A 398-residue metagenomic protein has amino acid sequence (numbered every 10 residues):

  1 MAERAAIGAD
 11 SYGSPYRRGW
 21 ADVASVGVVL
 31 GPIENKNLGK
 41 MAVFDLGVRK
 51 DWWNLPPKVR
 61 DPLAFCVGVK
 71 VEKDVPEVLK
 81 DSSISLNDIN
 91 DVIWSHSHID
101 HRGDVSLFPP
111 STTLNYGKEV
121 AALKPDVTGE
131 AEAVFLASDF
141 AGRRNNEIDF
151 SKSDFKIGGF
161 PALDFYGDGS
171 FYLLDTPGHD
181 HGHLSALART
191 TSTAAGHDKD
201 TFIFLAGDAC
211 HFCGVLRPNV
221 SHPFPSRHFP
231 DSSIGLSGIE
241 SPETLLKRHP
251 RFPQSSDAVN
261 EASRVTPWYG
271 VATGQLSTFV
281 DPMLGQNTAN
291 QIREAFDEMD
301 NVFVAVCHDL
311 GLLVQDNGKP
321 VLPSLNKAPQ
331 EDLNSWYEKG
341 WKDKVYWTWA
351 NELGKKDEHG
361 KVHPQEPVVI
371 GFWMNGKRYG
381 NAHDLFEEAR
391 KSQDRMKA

Functional and structural regions predicted by a protein language model:
M1, M41, D91, T113-L114 (+2 more regions): Beta-sheet entry/capping signal
M1-F65, Q291, K355-G371, G376-A398: Zn-dependent metallo-beta-lactamase
M1-L46, D51-W53, L107, D149-P218: Catalytic core of the metallo-beta-lactamase
M41, V48-D154, P161: Active-site HxH/HxHxD metal-binding segment of metal-dependent hydrolases
A64-E77, T193-A398: Cap/insert and terminal regions of metallo-dependent hydrolase folds
S83-L86, S170, E298: Alpha-helix termination/capping residues and helix-transition junctions
V92-R102, D175-H183, A305-L310: Histidine-centered catalytic micro-motifs
K118-D175, D281, K361-K397: Flexible, acidic/histidine-containing loops and adjacent segments that form or flank the divalent-metal
